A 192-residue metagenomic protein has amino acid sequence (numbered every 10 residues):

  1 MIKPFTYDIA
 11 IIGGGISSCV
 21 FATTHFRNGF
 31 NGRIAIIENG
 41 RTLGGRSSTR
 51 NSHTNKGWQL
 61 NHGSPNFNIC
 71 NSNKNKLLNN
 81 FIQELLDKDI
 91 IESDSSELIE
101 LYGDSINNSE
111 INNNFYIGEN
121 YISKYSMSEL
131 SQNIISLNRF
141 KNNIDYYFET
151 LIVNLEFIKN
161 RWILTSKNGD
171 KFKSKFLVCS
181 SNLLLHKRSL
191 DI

Functional and structural regions predicted by a protein language model:
I2-S17, A35: Beta1/beta-strand and adjacent pyrophosphate-binding region of the FAD-binding site in flavoprotein oxidoreductases
I9-I12, I37, I152, K171-H186: Short hydrophobic core segments
A10-I12, T23-T54: Glycine-rich FAD pyrophosphate-binding loop
S17, T42, L184: Conserved Rossmann-like nucleotide-cofactor binding loop
N51-N79: N-terminal glycine-rich dinucleotide-binding loop that anchors FAD/FMN and/or NAD(P) in oxidoreductases
N66-K76, N107-L137, Y147: Short beta-strand to alpha-helix junction loop
F148-I163: A conserved short coil-to-beta-strand element within the FAD-binding core of flavoproteins
K187-I192: Glycine-rich beta-alpha-beta "Rossmann" dinucleotide-binding loop(s) and their flanking helix/strand
